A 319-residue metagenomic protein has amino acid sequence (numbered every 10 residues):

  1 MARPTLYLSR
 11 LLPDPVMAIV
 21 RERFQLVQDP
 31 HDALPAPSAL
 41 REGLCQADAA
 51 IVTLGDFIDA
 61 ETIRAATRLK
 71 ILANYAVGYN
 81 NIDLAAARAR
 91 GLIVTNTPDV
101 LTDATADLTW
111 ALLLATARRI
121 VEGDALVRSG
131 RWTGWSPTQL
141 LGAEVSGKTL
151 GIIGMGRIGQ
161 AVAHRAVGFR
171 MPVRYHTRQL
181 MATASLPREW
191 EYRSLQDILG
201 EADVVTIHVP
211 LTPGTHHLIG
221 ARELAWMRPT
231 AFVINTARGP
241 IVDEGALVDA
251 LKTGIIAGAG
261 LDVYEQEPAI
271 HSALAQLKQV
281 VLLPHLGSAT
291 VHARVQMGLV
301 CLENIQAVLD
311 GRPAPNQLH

Functional and structural regions predicted by a protein language model:
M1-T95, G200, G220: An N-terminal-biased, well-structured beta-alpha scaffold segment characteristic of Rossmann-like dinucleotide-binding
Y7, V27, I71-A73, I93-T95 (+5 more regions): Structural detector of well-ordered beta-strand residues that form the stable sheet scaffold of enzyme domains
Q25, I93, R119, P172 (+1 more regions): Residue-level detector of anion-binding/catalytic polar loops
D29-H31, Y75-A76, L92-D103, T177 (+2 more regions): Short beta->alpha connector loops at strand-helix junctions that form conserved, small/polar/Pro-enriched
C45, I58-T62, R178-A273: Rossmann-like adenosine-cofactor binding region
R90, P98-T149, A161-H164: Phosphate-binding beta-alpha-beta segment of Rossmann-like dinucleotide-binding domains, i.e., the NAD(P)
R90, V94-T95, H216, T230-H319: Rossmann-like dinucleotide-binding domain for NAD(H)/NADP(H)
M155-G156: Glycine-rich Rossmann-fold phosphate-binding loop(s) that bind the pyrophosphate of adenine dinucleotide cofactors
